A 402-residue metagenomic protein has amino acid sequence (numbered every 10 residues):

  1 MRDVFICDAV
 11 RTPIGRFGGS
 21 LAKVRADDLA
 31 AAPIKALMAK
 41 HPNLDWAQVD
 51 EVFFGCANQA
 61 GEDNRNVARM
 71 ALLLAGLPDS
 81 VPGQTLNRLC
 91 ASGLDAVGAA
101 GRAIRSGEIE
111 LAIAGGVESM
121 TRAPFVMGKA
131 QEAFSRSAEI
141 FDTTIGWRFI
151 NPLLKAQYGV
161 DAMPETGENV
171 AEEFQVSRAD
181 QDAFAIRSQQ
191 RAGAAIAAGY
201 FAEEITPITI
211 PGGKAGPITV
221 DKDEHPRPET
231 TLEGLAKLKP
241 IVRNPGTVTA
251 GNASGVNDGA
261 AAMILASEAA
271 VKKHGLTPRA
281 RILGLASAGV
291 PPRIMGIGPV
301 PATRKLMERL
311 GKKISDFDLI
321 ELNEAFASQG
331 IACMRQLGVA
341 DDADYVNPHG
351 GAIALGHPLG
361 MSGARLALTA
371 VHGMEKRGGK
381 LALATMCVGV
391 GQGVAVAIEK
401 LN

Functional and structural regions predicted by a protein language model:
M1-A75, P82, T166-R178, S188 (+4 more regions): Conserved active-site "lid/cap" helical segment
M1-V24, I145, T231-I297, P301 (+5 more regions): Condensing-enzyme catalytic core mediating Claisen C-C bond formation in acyl metabolism
R11-T12, A22-K23, D27-A31, N43 (+3 more regions): N-terminal extracellular/periplasmic Venus flytrap/periplasmic-binding protein-like
V24, C56-A112, T144-W147, Q157-M163 (+3 more regions): Conserved catalytic cysteine-centered active-site region of acyl-thioester-dependent Claisen-condensing enzymes
N87-E118, A171-Y200, A262-A269, M334-R335 (+2 more regions): Active-site-proximal alpha-helical scaffold in enzymes
R105, L111-N169: Flexible glycine-/small-residue-enriched beta->alpha junction loops that bind anionic phosphate/pyrophosphate groups
E168, E204, G212, L283-A354: Active-site pocket-lining segment
